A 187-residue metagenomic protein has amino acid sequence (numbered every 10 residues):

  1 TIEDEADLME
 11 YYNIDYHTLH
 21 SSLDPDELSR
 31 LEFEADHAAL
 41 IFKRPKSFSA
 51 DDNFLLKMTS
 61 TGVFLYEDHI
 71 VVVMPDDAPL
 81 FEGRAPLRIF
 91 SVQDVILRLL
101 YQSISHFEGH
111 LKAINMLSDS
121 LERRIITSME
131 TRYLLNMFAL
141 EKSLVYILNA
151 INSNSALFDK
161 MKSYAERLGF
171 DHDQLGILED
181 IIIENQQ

Functional and structural regions predicted by a protein language model:
T1-A165, F170-D173, I183: Peripheral, non-transmembrane regulatory/ligand-interaction domains of membrane transport proteins
N185-Q187: Extended, hydrophilic extramembrane loops/domains of integral membrane proteins
